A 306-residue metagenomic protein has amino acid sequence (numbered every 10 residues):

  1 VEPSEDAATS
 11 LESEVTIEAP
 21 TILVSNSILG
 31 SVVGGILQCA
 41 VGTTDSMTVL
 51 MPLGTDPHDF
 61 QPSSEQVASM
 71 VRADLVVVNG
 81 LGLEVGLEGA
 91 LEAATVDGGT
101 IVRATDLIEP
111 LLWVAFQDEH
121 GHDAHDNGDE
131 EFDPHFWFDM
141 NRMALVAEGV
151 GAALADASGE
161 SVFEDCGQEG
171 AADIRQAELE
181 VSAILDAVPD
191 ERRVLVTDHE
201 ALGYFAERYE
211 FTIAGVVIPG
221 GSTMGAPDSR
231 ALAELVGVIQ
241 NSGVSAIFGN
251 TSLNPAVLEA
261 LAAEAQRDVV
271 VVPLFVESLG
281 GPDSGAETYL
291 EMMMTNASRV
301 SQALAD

Functional and structural regions predicted by a protein language model:
V1-D306: Extracytoplasmic metal-acquisition and chelation regions
